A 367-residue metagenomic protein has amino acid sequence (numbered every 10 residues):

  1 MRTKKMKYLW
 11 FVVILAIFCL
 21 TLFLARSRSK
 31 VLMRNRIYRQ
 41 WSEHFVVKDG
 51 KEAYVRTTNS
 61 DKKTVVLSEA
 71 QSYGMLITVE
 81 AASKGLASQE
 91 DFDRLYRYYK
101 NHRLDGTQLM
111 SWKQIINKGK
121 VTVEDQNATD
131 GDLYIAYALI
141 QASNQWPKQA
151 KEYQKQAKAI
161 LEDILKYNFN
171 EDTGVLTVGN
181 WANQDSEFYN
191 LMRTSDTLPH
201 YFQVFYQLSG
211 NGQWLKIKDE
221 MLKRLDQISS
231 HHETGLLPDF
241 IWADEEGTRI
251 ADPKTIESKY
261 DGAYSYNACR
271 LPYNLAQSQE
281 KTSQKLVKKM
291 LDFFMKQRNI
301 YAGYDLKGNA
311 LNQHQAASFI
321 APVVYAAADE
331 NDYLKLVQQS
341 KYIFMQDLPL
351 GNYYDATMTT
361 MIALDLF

Functional and structural regions predicted by a protein language model:
M1-M6: Short, Lys/Arg-rich N-terminal segment immediately upstream of the first membrane anchor
Y8-F11, A16-E69, E80, K84-I116 (+9 more regions): Low-complexity, Ser/Thr/Pro/Gly-enriched N-terminal "stalk/linker" regions
T21-A25, A268, N274, A326-Y342 (+1 more regions): Terminal, non-catalytic domain-edge segments
T64-E69, K151-I320, A328-Y333, Y353: Extended ligand-binding clefts on enzyme/binding-domain cores
T64-G74, T122-S143: Aromatic-rich carbohydrate-recognition surfaces in CAZymes
M75-S83, Y134-Q145, H200-Q207, Y273-Q277 (+2 more regions): Short glycine/serine- and small hydrophobic-enriched flexible loop segments
R94-Y98, I140, K155-D163: Active-site-adjacent structural elements in enzyme catalytic domains
K100-N101, N144, F344-M345: Amphipathic alpha-helical segments of tetratricopeptide repeats
